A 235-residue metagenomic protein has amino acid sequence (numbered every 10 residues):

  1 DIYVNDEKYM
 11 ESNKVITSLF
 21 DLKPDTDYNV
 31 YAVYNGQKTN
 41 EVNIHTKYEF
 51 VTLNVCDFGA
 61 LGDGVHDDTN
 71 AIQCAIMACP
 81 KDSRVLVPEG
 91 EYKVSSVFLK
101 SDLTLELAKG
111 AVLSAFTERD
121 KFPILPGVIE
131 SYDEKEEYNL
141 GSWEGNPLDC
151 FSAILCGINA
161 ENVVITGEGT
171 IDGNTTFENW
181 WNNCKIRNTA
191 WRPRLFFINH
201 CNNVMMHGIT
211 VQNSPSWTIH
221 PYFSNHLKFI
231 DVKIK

Functional and structural regions predicted by a protein language model:
D1-K235: Extracellular/periplasmic carbohydrate-active domains that bind, remodel, or depolymerize complex polysaccharides
